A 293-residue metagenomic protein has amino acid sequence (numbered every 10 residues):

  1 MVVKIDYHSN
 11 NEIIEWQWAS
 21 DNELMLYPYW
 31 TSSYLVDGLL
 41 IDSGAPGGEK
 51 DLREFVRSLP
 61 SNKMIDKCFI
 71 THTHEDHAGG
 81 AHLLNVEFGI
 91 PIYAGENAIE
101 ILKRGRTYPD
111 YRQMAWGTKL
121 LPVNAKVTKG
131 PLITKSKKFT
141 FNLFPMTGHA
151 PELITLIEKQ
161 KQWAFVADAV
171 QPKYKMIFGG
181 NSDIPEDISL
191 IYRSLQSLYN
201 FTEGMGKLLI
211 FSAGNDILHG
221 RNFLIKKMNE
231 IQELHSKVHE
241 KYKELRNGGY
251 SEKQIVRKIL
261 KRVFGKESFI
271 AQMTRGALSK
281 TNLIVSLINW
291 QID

Functional and structural regions predicted by a protein language model:
V2, N200-L209, D216-D293: Accessory terminal helices/loops
V2-Y7, N97-P145, A150, E186-G206: Metallo-beta-lactamase
V3-P60, T155-D168: Conserved beta-strand hairpin/beta-sheet module of binuclear metal-dependent hydrolase folds, prominently
G38-L40, C68, P91, A164 (+1 more regions): Hydrophobic "anchor" residues on beta-strands that sit immediately upstream of conserved functional sites
D42, L52, H72, L84 (+7 more regions): Divalent metal-coordination and catalytic microenvironments
P46-G47, T147, P151-K227, E233-H235: Metallo-beta-lactamase
E49-K50, R57-T134, K237: Active-site HxH/HxHxD metal-binding segment of metal-dependent hydrolases
C68-A78, F144-P151, N215: Histidine-centered catalytic micro-motifs
